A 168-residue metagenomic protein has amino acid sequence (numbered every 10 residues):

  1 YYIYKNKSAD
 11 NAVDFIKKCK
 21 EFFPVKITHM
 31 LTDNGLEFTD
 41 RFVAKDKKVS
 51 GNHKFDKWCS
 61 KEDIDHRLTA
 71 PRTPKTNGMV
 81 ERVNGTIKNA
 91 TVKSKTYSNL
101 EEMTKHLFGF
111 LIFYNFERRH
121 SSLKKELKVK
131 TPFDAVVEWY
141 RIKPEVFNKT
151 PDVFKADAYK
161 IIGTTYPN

Functional and structural regions predicted by a protein language model:
Y1-F108, I112-F113: RNase H-like DDE/DDD metal-dependent nuclease/strand-transfer catalytic core used by mobile genetic elements
E62-I64, T86-N168: C-terminal domain-tail junction helix/linker
